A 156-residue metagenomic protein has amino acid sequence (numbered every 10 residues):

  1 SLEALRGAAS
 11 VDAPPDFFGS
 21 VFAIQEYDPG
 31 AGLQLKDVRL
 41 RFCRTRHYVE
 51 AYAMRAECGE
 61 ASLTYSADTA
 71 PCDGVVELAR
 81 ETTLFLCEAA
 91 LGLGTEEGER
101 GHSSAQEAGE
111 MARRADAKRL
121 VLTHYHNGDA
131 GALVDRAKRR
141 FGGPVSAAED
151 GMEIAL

Functional and structural regions predicted by a protein language model:
S1-Y65, A70, E77, V134-L156: Binuclear metal-dependent hydrolase catalytic cores
P71-E153: Cap/insert and terminal regions of metallo-dependent hydrolase folds
